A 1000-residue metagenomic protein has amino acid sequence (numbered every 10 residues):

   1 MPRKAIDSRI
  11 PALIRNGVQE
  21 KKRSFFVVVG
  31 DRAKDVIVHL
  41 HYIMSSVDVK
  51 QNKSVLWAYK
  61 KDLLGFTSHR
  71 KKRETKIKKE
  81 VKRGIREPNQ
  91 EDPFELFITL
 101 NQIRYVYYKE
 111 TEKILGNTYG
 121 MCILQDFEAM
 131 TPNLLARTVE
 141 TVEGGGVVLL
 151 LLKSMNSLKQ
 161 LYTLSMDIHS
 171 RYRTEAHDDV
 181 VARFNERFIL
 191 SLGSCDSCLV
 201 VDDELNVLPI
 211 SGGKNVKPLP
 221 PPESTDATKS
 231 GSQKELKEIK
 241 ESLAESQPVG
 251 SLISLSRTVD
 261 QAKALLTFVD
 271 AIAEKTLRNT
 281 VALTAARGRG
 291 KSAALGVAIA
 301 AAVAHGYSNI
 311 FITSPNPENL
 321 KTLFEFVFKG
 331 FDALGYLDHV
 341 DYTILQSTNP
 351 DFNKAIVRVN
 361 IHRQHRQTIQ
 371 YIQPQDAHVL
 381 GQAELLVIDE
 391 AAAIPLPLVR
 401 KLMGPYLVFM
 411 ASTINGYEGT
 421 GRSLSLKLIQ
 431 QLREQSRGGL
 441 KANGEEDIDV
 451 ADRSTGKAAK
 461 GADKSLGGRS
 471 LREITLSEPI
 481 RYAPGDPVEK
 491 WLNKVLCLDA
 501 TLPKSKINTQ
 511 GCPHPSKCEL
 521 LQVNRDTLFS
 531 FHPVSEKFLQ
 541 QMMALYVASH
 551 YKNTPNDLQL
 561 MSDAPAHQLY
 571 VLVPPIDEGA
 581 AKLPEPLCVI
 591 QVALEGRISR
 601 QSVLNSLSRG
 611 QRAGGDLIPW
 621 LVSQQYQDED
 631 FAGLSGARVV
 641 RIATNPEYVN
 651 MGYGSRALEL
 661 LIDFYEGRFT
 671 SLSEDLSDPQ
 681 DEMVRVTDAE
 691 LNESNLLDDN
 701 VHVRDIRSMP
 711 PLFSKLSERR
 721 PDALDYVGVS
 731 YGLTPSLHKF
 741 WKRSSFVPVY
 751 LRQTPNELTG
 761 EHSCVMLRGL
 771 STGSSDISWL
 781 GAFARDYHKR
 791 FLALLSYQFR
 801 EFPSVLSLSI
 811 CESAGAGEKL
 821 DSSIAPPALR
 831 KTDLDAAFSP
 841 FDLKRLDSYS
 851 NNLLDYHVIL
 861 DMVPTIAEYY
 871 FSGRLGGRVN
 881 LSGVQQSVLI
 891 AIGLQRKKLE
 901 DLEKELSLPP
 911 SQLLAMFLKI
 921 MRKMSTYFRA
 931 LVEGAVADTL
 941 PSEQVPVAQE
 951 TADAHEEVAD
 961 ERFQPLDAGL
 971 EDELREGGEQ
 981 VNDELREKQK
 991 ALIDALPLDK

Functional and structural regions predicted by a protein language model:
P2-I14, S230-E241, I253-N279, A294 (+1 more regions): N-terminal pre-P-loop "Q-motif" helix
P2-K72, P132, T276-V297: Glycine-rich P-loop/Walker A and Walker A-like loops and their local beta1-loop-alpha1 context in P-loop NTPases
K60, L64-G120, P315-L380: Inter-Walker segment of RecA-like/P-loop motor cores
E140, S154-S157, T163, A393-K464: Signature of the SF2 helicase/ATPase Hel1-core->accessory helical subdomain module
T174-K234, P248-S256, I429-N508: Conserved coupling/interface region of RecA-like P-loop/ASCE motor cores
T280, D628, A632-G636, V640-N650 (+1 more regions): Acidic, serine/threonine- and proline-rich low-complexity intrinsically disordered segments
A302-N316, E718: Conserved SF1/SF2 helicase motif Ia
S530-E647, F664-S717, P735, R752-P755: A conserved beta-strand-loop-helix scaffold within acyl/acetyltransferase catalytic domains
